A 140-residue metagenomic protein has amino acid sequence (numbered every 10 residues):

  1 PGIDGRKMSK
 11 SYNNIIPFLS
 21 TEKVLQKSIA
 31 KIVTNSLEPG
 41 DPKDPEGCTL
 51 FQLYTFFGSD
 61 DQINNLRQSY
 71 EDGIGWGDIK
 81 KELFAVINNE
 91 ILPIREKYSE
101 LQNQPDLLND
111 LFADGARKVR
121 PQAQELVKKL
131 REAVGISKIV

Functional and structural regions predicted by a protein language model:
P1-V140: Conserved nucleotide- and phosphate/pyrophosphate-binding catalytic cores in adenylate/nucleotidyl-handling enzymes
